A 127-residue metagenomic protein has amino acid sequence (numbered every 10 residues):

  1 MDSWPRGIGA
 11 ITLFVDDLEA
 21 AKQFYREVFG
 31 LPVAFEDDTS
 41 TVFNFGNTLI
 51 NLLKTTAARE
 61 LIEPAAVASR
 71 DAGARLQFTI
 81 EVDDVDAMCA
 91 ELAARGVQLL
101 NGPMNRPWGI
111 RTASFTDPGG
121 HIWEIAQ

Functional and structural regions predicted by a protein language model:
M1-G9, L31-I80, C89-T116, Q127: Vicinal oxygen chelate
T12: Polyanion-binding surface elements
A21-R26, L92, G120: Conserved active-site tyrosine of GNAT-family acetyltransferases
I122-I125: Short glycine-/small-residue motifs
